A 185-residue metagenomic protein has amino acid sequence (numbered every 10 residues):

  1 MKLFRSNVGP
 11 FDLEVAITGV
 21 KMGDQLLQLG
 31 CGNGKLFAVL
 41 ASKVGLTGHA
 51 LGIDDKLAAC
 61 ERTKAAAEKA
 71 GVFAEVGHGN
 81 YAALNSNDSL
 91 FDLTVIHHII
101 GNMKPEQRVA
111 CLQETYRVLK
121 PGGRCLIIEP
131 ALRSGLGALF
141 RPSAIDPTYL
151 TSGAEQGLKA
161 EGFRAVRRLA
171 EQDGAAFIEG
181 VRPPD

Functional and structural regions predicted by a protein language model:
F4, G123-E179: C-terminal alpha-helical "lid/dimerization" subdomain adjacent to the S-adenosyl-L-methionine
R5-D24, V39: Conserved alpha-helix/loop element of class I SAM-dependent methyltransferases that forms part of the SAM/SAH-binding
Q25-L27, G32-A83: Class I SAM-dependent methyltransferase SAM/SAH-binding core
G45, M103-P105, L119-P121: Helix-to-beta-strand junctions that scaffold the AdoMet/dcAdoMet cofactor pocket in Class I SAM-dependent enzymes
A82-T94: A short acidic, Gly/Pro-enriched loop at the edge of an enzyme's catalytic core that lines a small-molecule cofactor
L93-Q107: A short SAM/SAH-binding and catalytic strip from SAM-dependent methyltransferases
V109-P121: A short glycine-rich, Lys/Arg-flanked "PGG" loop and its adjoining helix->strand segment in the class I
